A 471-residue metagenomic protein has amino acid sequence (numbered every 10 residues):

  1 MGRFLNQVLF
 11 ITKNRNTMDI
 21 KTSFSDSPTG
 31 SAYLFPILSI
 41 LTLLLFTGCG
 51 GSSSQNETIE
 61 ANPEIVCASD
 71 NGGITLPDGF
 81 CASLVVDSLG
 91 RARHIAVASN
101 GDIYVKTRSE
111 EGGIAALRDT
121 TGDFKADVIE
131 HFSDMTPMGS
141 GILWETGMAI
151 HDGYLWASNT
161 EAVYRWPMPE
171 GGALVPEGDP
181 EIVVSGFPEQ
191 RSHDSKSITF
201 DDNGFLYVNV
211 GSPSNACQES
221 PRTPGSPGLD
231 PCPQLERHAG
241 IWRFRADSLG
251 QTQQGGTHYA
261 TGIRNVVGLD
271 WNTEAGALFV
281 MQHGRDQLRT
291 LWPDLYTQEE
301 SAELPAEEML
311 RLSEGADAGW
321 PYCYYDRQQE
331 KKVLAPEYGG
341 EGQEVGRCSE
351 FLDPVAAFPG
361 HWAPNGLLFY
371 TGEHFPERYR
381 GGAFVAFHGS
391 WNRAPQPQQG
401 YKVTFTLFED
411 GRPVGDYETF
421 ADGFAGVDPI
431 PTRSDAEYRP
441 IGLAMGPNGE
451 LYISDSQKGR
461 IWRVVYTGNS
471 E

Functional and structural regions predicted by a protein language model:
F46-G48: C-terminal motif of bacterial Sec signal peptides marking the signal peptidase cleavage site
Q55-L76, S212-Q254, I263-N265, L269-S434 (+3 more regions): Beta-propeller domain segments
I95, M148, I198, V266-L269 (+2 more regions): Hydrophobic core register within WD40 beta-propeller blades
D102-K106, Y154-A157, F205-N209, A277-M281 (+2 more regions): Conserved beta-propeller blade signature
R108-S109, T160-A162, M168, G211-P213 (+4 more regions): Short loop/turn segments immediately following the C-termini of beta-strands
G122-V128, A173-L174: Acidic, glycine-anchored loop motifs typical of Ca2+
M135-A149, E161-F200: Asp-box/WD-like beta-propeller blade repeats and closely related beta-sheet repeat scaffolds
A444-E471: Blade-level signature of beta-propeller repeat domains, shared across WD40, Kelch, NHL, RCC1 and BNR/Asp-box propellers
